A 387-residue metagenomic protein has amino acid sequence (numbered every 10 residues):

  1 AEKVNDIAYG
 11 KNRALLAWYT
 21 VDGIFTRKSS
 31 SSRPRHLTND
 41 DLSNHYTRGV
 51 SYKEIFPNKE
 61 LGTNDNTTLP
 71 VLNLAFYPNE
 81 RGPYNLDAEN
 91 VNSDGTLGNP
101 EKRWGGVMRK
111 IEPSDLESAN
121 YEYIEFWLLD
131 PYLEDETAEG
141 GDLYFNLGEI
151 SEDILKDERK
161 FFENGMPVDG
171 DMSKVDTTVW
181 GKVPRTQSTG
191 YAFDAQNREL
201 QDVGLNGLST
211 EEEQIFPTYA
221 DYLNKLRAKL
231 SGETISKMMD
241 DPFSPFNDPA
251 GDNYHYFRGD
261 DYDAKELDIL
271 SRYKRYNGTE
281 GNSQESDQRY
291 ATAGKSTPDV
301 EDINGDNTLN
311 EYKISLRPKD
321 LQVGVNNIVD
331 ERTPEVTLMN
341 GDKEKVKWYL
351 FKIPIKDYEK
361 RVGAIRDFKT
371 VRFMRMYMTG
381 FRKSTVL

Functional and structural regions predicted by a protein language model:
A1-L387: Surface-exposed, low-hydrophobicity segments enriched in Gly/Pro/acidic/Ser residues that characterize the mature
